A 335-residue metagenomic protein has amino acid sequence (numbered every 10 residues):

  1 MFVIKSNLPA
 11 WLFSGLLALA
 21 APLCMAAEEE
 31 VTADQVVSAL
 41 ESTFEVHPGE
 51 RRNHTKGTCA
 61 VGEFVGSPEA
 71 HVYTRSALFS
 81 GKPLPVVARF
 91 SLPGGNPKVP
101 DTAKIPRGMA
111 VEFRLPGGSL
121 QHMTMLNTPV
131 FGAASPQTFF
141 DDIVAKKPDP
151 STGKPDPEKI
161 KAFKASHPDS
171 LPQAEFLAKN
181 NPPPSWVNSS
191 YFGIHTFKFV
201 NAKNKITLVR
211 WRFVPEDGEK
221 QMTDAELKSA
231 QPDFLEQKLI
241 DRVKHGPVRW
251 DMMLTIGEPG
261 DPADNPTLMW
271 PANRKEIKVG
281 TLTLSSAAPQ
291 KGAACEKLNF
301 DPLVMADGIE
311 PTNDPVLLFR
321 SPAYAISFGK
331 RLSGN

Functional and structural regions predicted by a protein language model:
M1, L19-A21, I256: Generic low-polarity alpha-helical segments
F2-L12: Bacterial N-terminal signal peptides that target proteins for export
W11-P22: Bacterial N-terminal signal peptides
A27-N335: Active-site-adjacent core segments of small-molecule enzymes
